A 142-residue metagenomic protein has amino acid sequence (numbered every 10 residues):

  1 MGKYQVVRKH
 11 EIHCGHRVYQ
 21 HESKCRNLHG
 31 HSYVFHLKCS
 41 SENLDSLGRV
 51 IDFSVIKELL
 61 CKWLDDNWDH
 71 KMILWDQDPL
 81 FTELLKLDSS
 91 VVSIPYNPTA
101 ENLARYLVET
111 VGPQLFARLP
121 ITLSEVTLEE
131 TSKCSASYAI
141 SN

Functional and structural regions predicted by a protein language model:
M1-N142: Charge-rich, low-complexity N-terminal segments
